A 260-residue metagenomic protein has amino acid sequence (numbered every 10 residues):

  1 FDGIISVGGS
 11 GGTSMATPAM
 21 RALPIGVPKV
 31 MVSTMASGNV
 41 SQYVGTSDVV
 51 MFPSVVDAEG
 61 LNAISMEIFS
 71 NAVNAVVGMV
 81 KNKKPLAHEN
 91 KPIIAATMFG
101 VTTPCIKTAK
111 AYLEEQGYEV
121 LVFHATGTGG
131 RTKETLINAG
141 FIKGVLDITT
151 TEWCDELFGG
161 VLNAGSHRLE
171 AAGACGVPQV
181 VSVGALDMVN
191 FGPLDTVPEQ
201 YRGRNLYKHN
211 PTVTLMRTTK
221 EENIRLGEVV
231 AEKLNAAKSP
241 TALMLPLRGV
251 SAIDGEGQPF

Functional and structural regions predicted by a protein language model:
S6, S10-I25, I106-K110, E256: Short Gly/Thr/Asp-enriched flexible loops that form oxyanion-binding sites at enzyme active sites
M15-V44, P53, L121-A125, R168-V183: Short, acidic/small-residue loops that bind anionic groups at enzyme active sites
S37-T46, R131-L136, M188-T196: Glycine-rich, charge-decorated loop segments at or immediately adjacent to ligand/cofactor-binding or catalytic sites
N39-V101, R225, E232: Cap/lid and interdomain-hinge subdomains that line or gate substrate/regulatory clefts in soluble alpha/beta enzymes
E89-G127, N138-A139: Glycine-rich phosphate/diphosphate-binding loop of Rossmann-like nucleotide-binding domains
Y118-V181: A conserved active-site cap/scaffold subdomain adjacent to cofactor or substrate pockets
G160-F260: C-terminal non-catalytic interaction/assembly regions of soluble proteins
